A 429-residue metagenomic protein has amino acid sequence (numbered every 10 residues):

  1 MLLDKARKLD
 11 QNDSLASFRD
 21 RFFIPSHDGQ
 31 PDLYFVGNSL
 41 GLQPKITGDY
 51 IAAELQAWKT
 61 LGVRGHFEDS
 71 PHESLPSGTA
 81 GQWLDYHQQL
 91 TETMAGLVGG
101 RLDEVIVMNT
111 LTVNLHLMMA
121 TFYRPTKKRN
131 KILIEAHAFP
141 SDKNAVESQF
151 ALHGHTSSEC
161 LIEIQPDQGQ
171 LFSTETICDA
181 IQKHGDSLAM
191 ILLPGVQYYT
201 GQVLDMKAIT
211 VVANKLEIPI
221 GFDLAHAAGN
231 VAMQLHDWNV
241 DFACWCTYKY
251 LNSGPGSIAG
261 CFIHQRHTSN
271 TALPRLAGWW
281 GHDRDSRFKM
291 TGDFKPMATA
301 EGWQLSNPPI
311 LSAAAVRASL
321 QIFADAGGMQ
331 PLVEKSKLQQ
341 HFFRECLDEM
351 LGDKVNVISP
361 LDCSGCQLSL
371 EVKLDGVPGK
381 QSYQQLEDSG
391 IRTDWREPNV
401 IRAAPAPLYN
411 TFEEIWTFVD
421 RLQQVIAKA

Functional and structural regions predicted by a protein language model:
M1-A429: Pyridoxal 5′-phosphate
